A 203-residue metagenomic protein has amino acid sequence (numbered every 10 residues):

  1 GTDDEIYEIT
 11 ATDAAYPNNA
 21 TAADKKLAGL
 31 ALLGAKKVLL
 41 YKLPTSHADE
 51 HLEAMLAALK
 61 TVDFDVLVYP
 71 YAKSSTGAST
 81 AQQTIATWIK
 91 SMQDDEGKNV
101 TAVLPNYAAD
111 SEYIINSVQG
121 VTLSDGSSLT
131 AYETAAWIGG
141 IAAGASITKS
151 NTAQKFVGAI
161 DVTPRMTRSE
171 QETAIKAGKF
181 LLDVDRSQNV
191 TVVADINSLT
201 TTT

Functional and structural regions predicted by a protein language model:
G1-T203: Surface-exposed assembly/interface segments
